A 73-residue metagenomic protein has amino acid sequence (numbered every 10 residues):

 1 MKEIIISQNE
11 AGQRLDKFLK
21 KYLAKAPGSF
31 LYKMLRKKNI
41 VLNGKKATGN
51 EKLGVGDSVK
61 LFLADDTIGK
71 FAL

Functional and structural regions predicted by a protein language model:
M1-L73: S4-like RNA-binding module at protein N-termini
